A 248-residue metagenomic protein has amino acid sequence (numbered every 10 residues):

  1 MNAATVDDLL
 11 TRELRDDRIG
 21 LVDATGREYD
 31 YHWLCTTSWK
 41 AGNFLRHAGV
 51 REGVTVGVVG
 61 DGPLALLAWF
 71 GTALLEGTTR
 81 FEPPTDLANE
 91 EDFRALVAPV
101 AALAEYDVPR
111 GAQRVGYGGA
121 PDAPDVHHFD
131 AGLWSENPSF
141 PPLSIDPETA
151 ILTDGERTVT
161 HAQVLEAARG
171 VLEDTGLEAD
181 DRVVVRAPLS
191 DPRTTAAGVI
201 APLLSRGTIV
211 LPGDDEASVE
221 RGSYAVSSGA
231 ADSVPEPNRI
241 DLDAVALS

Functional and structural regions predicted by a protein language model:
M1-G20, F140-I145: A short N-terminal helical cap/helix-turn-helix that marks the beginning of AMP-binding/adenylate-forming
A3, L14, R27, P121 (+1 more regions): Flexible coil/turn residues that form the inter-helical turn or adjacent wing/linker of helix-turn-helix
E13-L14, T72, P202-L203: A generic structural signal for well-ordered alpha-helical segments
D17-G49, L152-E173: Conserved AMP-binding/adenylate-forming core of the ANL superfamily
D23-R27, W33, G42-E82, A179-I200: Conserved AMP-binding/adenylate-forming
A48, L74-L143, P212-S248: Structural core segment of the AMP-binding/adenylate-forming
S139-T158: Internal active-site segments that recognize and position negatively charged phosphoryl groups and nucleotide moieties
A168-R182, L189-A246: Conserved AMP-binding/adenylation subdomain of ANL enzymes
